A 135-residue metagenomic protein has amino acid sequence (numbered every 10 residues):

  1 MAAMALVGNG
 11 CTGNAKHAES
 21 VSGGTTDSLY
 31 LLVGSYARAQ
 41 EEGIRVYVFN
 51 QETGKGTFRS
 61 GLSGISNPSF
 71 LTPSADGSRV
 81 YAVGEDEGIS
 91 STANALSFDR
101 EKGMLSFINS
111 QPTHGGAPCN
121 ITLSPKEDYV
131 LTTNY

Functional and structural regions predicted by a protein language model:
A2-T25: Bacterial Sec-dependent signal peptides at the C-terminal "C-region" and cleavage site
T25-D27, S74-G77, L123-E127: Residue-level detector of Asp-centered blade-edge/turn motifs that repeat once per structural unit in beta-propeller
A37-Q40, D86-I89: Short glycine/acidic-enriched loop and turn motifs that connect beta-strands
V48-G54, L96-M104: Short loop/turn segments immediately following beta-strands, especially the blade-tip and inter-blade linker loops
T57-S63, S106-P112: A short beta-strand motif characteristic of beta-propeller blades
S66-P68, G116: Loop/turn position at the start of each blade in beta-propeller repeats
